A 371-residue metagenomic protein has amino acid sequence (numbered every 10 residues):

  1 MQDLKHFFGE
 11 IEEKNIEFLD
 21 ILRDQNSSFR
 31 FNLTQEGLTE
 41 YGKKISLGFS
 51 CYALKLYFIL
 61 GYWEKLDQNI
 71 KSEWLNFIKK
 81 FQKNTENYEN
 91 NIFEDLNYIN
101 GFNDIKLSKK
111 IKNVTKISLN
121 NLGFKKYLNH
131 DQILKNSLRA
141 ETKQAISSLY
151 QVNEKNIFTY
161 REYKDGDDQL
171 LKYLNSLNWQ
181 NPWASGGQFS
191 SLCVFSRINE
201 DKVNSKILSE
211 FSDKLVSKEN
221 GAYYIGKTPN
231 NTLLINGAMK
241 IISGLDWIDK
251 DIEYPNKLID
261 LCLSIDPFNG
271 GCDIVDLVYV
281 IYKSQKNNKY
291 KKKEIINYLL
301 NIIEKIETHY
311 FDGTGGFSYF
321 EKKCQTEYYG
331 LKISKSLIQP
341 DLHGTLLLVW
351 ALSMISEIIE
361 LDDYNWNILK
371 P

Functional and structural regions predicted by a protein language model:
M1-Q180, G244-L263, V275-P371: Terminal, non-catalytic domain-edge segments
E36, Y41, S185-G186, N220: Feature targets compositionally biased, intrinsically disordered low-complexity regions with long contiguous runs
F124, G187-Q188, A222: Intrinsically disordered, low-complexity regions
I133, P182-W183, Y224-I225: Short N-terminal helix-initiation segments at or just after the protein's N-terminus
D165-L215: Solenoidal tandem-repeat scaffolds enriched in leucines and small polar residues
V194-N297: Long, repeat-rich segments with strong aromatic
